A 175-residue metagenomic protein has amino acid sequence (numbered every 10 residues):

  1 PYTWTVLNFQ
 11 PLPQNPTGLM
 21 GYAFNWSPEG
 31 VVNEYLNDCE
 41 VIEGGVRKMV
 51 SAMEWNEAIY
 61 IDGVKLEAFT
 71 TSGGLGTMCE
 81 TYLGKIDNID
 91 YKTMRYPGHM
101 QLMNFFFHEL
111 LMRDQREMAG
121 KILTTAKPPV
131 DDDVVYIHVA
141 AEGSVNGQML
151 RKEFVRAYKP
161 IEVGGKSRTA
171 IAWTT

Functional and structural regions predicted by a protein language model:
Y2-T175: C-terminal catalytic/substrate-binding lobe primarily of soluble NAD(P)-dependent oxidoreductases
